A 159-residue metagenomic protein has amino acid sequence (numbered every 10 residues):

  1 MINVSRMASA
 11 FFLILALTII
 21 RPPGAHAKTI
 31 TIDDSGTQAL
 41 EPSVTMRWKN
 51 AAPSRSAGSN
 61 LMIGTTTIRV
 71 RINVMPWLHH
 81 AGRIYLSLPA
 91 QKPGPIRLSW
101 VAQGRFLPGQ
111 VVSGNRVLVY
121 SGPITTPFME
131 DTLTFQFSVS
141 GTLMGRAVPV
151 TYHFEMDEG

Functional and structural regions predicted by a protein language model:
M1-F11: Bacterial N-terminal signal peptides that target proteins for export
V4, I19, T67-R69: Intrinsically disordered, low-complexity sequence elements enriched in Ser/Thr/Gly/Pro
A10-I20: Bacterial N-terminal signal peptides
P23-P93, Y120-G159: N-terminal small/polar-rich segments of proteins
P95-F106: Short, surface-exposed beta-strand/strand-loop-strand elements in extracellular ectodomains
F106-F128: Extended, solvent-exposed segments with strong compositional bias
